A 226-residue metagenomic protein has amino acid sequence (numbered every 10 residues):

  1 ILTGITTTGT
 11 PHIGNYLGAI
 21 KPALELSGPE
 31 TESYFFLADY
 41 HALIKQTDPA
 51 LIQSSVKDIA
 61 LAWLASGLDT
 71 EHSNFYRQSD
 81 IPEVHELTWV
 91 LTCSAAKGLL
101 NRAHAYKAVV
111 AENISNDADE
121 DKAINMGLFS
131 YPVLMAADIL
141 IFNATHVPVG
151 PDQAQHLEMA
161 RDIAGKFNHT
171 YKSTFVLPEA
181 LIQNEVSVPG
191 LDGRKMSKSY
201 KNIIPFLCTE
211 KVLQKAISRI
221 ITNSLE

Functional and structural regions predicted by a protein language model:
I1-A137: N-terminal Rossmann-like or analogous alpha/beta NTP/dinucleotide-binding catalytic cores that position adenine
K107-E226: Active-site cores that bind ATP or allylic diphosphates and position pyrophosphate for catalysis
